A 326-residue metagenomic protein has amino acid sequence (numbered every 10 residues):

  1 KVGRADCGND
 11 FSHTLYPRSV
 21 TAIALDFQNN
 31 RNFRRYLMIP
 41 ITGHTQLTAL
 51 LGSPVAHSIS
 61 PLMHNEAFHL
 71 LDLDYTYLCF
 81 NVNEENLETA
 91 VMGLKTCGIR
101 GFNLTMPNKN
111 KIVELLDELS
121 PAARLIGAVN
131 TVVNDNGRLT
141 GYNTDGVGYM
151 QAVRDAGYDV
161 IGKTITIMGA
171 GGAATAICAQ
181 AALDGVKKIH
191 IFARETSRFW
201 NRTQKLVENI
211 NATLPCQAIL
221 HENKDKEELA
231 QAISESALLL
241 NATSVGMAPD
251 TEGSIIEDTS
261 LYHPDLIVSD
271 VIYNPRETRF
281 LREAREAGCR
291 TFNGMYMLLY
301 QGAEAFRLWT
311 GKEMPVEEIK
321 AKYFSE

Functional and structural regions predicted by a protein language model:
K1-V2, C7, P17-V20: Short, intrinsically disordered low-complexity segments enriched in Ser/Thr with adjacent Pro
I39-A156: Phosphate/diphosphate ligand-binding glycine-rich loop within oxidoreductases
I41-T42, V160, L183, E257-D265: Short, conserved loop/helix-junction motifs that constitute active-site signature segments in enzyme catalytic cores
G52, N143, G162-A182: Glycine-rich adenosine-cofactor-binding loop
L183-K188, C289: Conserved S-adenosyl-L-methionine
V186-T213: NAD(P)-binding Rossmann-fold cofactor-contacting core
C216-T291: Rossmann-like adenosine-cofactor binding region
I267, V271-E326: Adenosine-phosphate binding glycine-rich loop
